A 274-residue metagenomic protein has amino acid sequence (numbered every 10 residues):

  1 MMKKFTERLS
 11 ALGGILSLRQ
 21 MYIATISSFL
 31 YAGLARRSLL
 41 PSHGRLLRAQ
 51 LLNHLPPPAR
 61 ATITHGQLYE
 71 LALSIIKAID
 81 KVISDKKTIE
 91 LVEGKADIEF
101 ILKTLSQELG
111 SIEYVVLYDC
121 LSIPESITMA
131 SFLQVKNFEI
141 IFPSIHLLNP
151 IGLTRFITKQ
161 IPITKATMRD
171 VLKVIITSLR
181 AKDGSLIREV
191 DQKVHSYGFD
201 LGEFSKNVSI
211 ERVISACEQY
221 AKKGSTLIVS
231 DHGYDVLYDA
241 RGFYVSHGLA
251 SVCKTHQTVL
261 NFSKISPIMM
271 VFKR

Functional and structural regions predicted by a protein language model:
M1-R274: Feature captures the catalytic ectodomains and active-site-proximal regions of enzymes that hydrolyze or transfer
